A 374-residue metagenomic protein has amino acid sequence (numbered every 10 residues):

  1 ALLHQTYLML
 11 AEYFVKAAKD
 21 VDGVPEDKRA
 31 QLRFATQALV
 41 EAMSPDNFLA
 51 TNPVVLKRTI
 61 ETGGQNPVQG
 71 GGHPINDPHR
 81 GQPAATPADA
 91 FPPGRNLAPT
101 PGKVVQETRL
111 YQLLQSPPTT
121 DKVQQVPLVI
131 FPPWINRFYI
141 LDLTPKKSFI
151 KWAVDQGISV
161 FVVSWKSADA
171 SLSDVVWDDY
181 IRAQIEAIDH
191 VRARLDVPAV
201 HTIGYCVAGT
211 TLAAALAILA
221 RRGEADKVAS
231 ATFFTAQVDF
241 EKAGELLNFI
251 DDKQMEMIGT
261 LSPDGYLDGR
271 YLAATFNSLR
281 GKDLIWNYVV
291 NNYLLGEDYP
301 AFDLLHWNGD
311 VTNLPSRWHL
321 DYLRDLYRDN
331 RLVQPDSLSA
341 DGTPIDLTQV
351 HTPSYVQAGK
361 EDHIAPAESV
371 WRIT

Functional and structural regions predicted by a protein language model:
A1-Y111, V123-Q124, F161, I373: Amphipathic, low-complexity, repeat-rich surface-exposed segments
T6-N52, L56, P67, A193 (+2 more regions): Alpha/beta-hydrolase-fold enzymes
T120-R194, E245: Cap/lid segment of the alpha/beta-hydrolase catalytic domain
I188-A208: Alpha/beta-hydrolase fold nucleophile elbow
T202-G204, F234, Q357: Short beta-strand immediately N-terminal to the catalytic nucleophile in serine-hydrolase-like folds
N308-I345, T352: Mobile cap/lid helix-loop segments that gate and shape the active-site cleft of serine hydrolases
V350, V356-A358, D362: Short beta-strand/loop motif that positions the catalytic acidic residue of the alpha/beta-hydrolase fold
H363-S369: Conserved alpha/beta-hydrolase "acid-adjacent" motif
